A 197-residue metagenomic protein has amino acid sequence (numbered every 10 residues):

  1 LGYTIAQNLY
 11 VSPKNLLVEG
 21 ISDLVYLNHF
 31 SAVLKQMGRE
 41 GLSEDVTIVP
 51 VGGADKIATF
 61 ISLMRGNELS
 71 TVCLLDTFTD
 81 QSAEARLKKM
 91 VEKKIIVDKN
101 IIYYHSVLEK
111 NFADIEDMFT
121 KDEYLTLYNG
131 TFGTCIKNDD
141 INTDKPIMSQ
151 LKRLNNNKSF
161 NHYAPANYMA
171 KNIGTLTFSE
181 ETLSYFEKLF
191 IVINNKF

Functional and structural regions predicted by a protein language model:
L1-D80: RecA-like P-loop NTPase motor core
S22-V25, T59, K110, D114 (+3 more regions): Generic recognition of stable, solvent-exposed alpha-helical segments in well-folded globular domains
F30, D122-E123, L127, T131 (+2 more regions): Generic structural signal for hydrophobic core residues of well-folded globular domains
E44-T47, V97-I101, G174: Generic structural motif recognizing short loop/turn segments at the entrances and edges of beta-strands
I61-S62, L87-V91, F190: Short amphipathic alpha-helical segments and helix-helix/interface helices
T77-A164, Y168: Activity-critical C-terminal alpha-helical subdomain
Q150-K152, S159-F197: Terminal low-complexity/disordered tails
